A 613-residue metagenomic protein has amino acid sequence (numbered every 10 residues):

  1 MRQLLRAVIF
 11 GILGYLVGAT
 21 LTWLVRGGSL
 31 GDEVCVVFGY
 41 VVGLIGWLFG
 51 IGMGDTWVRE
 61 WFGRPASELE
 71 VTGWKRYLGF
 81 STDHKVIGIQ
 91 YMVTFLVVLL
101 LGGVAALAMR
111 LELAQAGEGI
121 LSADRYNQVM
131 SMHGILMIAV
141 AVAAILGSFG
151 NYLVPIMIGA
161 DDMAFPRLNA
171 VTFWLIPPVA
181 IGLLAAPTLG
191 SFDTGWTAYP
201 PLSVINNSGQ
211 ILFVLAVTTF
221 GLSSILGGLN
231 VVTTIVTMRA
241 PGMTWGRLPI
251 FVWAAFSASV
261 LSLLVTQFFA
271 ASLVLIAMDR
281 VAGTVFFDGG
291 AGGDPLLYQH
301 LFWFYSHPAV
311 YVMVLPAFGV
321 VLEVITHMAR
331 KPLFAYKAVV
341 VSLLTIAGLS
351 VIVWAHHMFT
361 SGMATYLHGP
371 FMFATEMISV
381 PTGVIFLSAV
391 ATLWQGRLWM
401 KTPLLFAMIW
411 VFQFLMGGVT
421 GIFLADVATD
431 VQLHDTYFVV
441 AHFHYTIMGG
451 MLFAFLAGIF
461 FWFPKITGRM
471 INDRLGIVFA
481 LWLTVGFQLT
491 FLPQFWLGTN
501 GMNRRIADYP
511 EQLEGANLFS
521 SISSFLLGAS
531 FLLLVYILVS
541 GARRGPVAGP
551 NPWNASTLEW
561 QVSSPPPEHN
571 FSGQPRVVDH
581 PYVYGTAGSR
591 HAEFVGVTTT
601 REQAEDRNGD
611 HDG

Functional and structural regions predicted by a protein language model:
M1-G613: Membrane-embedded and interfacial regions of multi-pass energy-transducing membrane proteins
